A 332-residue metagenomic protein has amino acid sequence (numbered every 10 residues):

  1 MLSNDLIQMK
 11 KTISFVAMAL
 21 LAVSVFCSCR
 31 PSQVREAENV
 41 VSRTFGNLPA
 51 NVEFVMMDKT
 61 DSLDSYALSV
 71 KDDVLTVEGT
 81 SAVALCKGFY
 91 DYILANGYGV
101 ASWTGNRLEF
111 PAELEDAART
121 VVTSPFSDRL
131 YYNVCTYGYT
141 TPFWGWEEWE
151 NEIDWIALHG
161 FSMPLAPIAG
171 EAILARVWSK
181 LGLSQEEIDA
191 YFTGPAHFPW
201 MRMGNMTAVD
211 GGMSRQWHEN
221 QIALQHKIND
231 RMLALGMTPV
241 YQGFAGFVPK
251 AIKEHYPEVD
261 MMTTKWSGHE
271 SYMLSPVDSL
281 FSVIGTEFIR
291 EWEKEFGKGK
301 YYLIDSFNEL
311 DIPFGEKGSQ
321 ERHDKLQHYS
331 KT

Functional and structural regions predicted by a protein language model:
M1-V34: Bacterial Sec-dependent N-terminal signal peptides
S32-S42, A84: Acidic Gly/Asp/Thr-rich repetitive segments characteristic of extracellular carbohydrate-active and adhesion proteins
V41-T60: Auxiliary, metal-adjacent structural segments of Zn-dependent hydrolase domains
M56-D61, S69-E78, A82-V83, K87 (+4 more regions): Aromatic-lined carbohydrate-binding surfaces of glycoside hydrolases
D91-Y92: Short Gly/aromatic-enriched secondary-structure transition segments
A101-S102: Conserved short beta-strand edge segments in small beta-sheet-based binding/regulatory domains
